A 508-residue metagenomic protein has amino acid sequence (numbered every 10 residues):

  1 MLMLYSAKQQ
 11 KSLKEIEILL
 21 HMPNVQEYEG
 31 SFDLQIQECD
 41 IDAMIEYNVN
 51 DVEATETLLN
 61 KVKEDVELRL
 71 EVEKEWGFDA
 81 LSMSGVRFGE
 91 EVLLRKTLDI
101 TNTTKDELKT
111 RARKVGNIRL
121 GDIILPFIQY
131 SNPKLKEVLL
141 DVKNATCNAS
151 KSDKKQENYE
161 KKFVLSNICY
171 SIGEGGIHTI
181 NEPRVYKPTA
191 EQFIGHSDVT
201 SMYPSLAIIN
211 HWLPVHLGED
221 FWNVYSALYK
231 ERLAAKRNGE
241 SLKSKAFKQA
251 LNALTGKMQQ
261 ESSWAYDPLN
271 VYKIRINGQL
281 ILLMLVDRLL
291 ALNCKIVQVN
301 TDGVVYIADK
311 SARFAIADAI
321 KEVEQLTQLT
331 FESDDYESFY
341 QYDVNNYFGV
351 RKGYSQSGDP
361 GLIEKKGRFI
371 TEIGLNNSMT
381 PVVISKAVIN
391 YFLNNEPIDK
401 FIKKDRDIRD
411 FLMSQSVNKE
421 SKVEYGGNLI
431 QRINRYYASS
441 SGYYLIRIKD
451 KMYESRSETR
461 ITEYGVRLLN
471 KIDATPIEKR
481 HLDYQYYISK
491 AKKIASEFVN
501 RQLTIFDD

Functional and structural regions predicted by a protein language model:
M1-M22: Internal, well-ordered alpha/beta segment that forms a basic, Gly-enriched binding/recognition surface
L2-M3, Q9-Q10, G30-C39, E157 (+3 more regions): Helical catalytic core of nucleic-acid polymerases
K14, T103, E107-L108, I208-W212 (+2 more regions): Surface-exposed beta-strand edges and their flanking turn/coil or helix-capping segments
I16-E27, D33-T200, M284, R288 (+6 more regions): Conserved "right-hand" nucleotidyltransferase catalytic core of DNA-directed polymerases
R69, H216-G218, N346: A generic membrane alpha-helix/interface feature
K114, I124, F163-I168, S244 (+2 more regions): C-terminal, non-catalytic extensions of nucleic-acid polymerases
